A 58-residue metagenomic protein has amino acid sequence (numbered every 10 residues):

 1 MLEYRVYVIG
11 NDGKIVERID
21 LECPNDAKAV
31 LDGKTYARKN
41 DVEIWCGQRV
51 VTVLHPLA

Functional and structural regions predicted by a protein language model:
M1-V16: Short aromatic-glycine-(Arg/Gly/Cys) micro-motifs in beta-strand/loop hairpins
V16-C23: A short, exposed loop/beta-hairpin motif centered on an aromatic-Gly-Thr core
N25-N40: A short, charged, amphipathic alpha-helix used as a generic interaction element across diverse proteins
Y36-A58: Short, mixed-charge low-complexity intrinsically disordered segments
